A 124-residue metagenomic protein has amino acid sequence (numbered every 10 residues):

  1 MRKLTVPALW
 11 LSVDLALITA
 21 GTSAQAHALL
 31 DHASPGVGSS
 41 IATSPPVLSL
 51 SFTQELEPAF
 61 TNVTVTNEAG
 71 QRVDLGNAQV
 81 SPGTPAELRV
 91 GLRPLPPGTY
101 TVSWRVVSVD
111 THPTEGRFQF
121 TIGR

Functional and structural regions predicted by a protein language model:
M1-A8: Positively charged n-region of N-terminal signal peptides that target proteins for export
A8-A20: Bacterial N-terminal signal peptides
A20-D31: Proline/serine/threonine-rich low-complexity linkers at boundaries of modular beta-sandwich domains
S39-T43: Short, solvent-exposed loop/linker segments at the N-terminal edge of repeated beta-sheet extracellular domains
V47-Q54, T111-R124: Extended, polar beta-sheet/loop recognition surfaces of beta-rich domains that mediate binding to diverse ligands
L48-S49, Q54-G76: Short, surface-exposed alpha-helix to beta-strand junction/turn motifs within ectodomains of secreted and cell-envelope
G83-R89: Aromatic sugar-binding surface patches on proteins that engage polysaccharides or sugar-phosphate polymers
G91, P96-R105: A glycine-anchored, Pro-Gly-centered beta-turn/N-cap motif
